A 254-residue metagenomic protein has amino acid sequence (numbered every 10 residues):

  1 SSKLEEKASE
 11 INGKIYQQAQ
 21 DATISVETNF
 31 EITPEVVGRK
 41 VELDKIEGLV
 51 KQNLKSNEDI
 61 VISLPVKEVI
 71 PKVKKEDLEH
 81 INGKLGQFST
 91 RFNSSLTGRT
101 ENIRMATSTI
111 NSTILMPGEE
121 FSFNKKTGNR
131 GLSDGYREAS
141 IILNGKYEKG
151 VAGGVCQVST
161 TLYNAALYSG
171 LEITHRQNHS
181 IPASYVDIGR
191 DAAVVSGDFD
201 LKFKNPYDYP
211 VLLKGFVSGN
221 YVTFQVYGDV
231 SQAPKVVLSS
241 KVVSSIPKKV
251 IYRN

Functional and structural regions predicted by a protein language model:
S1-K3: Post-signal-peptide, soluble extracytosolic/periplasmic N-terminal scaffold domains of envelope/secretory systems
E6-Q20, I24-E27, V37-N254: Well-ordered beta-sheet/strand-loop patches within structured domains
